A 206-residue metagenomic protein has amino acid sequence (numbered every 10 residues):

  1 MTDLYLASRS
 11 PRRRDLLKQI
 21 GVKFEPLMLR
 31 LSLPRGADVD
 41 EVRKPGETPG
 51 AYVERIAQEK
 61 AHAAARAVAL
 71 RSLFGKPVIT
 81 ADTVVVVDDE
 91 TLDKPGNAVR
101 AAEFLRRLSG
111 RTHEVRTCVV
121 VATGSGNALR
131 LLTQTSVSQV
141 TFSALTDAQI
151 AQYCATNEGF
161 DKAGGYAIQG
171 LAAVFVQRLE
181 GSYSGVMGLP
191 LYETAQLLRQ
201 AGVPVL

Functional and structural regions predicted by a protein language model:
M1-K23: N-terminal beta1-alpha1 ligand-phosphate binding loop
T2-L4, K18, R43-L206: Anionic-ligand binding patches
R9, L29, G124: Cofactor-binding loop segments of dinucleotide-utilizing enzymes, especially the Rossmann-like FAD- and NAD(P)+-binding
S10, V22-E25, K76, L189: Hydrophobic alpha-helix-in-membranes signature
R12, S32-P34, N127: Surface-exposed, flexible loop/turn segments at secondary-structure boundaries
F24-P34: A short beta-strand-loop structural module common to alpha/beta enzyme folds
P34-E41: Short, charged, surface-exposed secondary-structure boundary motifs
